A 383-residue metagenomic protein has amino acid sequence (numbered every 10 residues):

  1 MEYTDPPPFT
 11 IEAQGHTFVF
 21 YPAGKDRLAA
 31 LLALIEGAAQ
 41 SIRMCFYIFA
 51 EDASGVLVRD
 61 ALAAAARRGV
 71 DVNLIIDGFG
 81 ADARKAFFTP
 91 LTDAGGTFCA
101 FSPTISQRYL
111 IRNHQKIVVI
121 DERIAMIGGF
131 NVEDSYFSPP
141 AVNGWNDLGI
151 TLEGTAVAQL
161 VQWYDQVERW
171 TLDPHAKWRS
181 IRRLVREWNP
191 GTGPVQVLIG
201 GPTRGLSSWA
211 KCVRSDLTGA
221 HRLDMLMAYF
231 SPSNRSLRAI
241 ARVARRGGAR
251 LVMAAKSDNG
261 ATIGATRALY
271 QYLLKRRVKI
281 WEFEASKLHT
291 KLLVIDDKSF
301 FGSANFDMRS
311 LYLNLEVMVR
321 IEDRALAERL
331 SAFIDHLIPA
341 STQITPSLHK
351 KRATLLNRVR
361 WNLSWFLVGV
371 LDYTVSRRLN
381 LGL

Functional and structural regions predicted by a protein language model:
M1-L383: Charged, low-complexity intrinsically disordered terminal segments
